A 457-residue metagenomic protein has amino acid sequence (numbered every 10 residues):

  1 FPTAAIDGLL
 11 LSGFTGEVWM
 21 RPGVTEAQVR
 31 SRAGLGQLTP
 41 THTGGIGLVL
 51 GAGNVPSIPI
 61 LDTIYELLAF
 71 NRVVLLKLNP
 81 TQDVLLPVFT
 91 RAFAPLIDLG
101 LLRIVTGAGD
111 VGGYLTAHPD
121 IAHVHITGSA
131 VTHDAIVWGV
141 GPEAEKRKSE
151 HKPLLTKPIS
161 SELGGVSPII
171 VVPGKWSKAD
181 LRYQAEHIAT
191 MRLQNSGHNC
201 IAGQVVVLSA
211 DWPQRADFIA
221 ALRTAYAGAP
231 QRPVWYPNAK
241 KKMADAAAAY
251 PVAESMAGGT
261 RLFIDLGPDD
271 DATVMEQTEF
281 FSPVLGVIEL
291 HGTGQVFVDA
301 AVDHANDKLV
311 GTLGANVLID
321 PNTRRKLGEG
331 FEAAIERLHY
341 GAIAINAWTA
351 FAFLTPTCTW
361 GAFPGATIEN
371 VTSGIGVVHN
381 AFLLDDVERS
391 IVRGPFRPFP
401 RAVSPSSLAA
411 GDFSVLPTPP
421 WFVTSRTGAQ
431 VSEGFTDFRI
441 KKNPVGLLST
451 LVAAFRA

Functional and structural regions predicted by a protein language model:
P2-L96, S167, P283: Conserved small-residue-rich beta-alpha loop and adjacent elements that most often cradle the phosphate/pyrophosphate
T43, L48, P95, I121 (+5 more regions): Conserved C-terminal structural/oligomerization subdomain of aldehyde/semialdehyde dehydrogenase
G51, L78-P80, T106, H125-G128 (+6 more regions): Active-site proximal loops enriched in glycine and acidic residues that flank catalytic Cys/His/Asp and coordinate
N54-I58, Q82-L85, V111-G113, V131-D134 (+6 more regions): Flexible loop/turn segments at secondary-structure boundaries
Y65-E66, L115, H304, A334: Hydrophobic/aromatic ligand-binding patch that stacks against planar heteroaromatic rings of cofactors or nucleotides
F70-L75, D98, A117-H123, L309-G314: Short, surface-exposed connector motifs at secondary-structure boundaries
L76-A92, V105, D110, K175 (+1 more regions): ATP-dependent adenylate-forming carboxylate-activation enzymes
T90-I97, L101, V111-G113, A117-P119 (+5 more regions): ALDH superfamily catalytic-core signature
